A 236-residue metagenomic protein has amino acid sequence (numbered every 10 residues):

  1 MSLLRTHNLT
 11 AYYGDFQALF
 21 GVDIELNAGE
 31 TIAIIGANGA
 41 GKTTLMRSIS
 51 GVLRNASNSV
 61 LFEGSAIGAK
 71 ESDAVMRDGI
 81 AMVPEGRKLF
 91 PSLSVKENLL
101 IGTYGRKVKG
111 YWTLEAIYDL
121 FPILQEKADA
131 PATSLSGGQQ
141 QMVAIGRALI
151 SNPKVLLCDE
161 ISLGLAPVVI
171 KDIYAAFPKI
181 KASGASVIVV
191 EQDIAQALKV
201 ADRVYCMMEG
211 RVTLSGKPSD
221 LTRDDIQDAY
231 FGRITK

Functional and structural regions predicted by a protein language model:
S2-K236: Glycine-rich phosphate-binding loops of nucleotide-dependent enzymes
